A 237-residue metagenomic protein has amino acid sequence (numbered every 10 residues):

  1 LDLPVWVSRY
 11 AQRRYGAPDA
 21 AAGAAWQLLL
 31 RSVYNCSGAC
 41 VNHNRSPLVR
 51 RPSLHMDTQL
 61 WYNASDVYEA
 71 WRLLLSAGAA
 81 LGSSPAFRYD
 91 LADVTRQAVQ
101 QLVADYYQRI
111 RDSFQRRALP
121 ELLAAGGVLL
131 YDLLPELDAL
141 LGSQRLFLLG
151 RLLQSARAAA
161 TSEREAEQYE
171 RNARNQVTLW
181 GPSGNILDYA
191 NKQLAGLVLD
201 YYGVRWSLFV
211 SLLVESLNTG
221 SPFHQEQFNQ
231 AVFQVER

Functional and structural regions predicted by a protein language model:
L1-R237: Substrate-binding groove of N-acetylhexosamine-processing glycoside hydrolases
